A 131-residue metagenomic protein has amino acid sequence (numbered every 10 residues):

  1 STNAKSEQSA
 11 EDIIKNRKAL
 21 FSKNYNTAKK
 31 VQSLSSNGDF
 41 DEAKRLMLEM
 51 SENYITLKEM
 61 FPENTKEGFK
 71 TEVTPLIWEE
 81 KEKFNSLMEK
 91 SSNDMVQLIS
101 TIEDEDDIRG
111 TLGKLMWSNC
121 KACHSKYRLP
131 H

Functional and structural regions predicted by a protein language model:
T2-Q8: Sec/Tat signal peptide C-region and signal peptidase I cleavage site
Q8-H131: Sequence context surrounding c-type heme c attachment/ligation sites in exported
